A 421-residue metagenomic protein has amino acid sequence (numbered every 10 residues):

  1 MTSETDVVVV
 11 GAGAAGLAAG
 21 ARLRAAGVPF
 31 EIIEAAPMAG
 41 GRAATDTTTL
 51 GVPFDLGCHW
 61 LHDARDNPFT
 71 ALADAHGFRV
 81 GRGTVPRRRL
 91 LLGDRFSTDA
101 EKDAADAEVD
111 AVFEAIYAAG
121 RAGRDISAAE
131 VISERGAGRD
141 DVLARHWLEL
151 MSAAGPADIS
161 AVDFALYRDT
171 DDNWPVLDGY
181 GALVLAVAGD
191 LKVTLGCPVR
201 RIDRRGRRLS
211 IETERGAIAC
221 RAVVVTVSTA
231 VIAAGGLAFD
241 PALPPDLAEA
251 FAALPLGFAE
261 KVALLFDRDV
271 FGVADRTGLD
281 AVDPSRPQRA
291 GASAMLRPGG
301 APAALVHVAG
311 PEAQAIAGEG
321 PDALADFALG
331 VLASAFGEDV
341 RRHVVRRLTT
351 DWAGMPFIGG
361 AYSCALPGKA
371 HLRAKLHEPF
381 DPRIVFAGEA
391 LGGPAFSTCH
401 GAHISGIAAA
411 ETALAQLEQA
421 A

Functional and structural regions predicted by a protein language model:
M1-A421: FAD-dinucleotide binding site
